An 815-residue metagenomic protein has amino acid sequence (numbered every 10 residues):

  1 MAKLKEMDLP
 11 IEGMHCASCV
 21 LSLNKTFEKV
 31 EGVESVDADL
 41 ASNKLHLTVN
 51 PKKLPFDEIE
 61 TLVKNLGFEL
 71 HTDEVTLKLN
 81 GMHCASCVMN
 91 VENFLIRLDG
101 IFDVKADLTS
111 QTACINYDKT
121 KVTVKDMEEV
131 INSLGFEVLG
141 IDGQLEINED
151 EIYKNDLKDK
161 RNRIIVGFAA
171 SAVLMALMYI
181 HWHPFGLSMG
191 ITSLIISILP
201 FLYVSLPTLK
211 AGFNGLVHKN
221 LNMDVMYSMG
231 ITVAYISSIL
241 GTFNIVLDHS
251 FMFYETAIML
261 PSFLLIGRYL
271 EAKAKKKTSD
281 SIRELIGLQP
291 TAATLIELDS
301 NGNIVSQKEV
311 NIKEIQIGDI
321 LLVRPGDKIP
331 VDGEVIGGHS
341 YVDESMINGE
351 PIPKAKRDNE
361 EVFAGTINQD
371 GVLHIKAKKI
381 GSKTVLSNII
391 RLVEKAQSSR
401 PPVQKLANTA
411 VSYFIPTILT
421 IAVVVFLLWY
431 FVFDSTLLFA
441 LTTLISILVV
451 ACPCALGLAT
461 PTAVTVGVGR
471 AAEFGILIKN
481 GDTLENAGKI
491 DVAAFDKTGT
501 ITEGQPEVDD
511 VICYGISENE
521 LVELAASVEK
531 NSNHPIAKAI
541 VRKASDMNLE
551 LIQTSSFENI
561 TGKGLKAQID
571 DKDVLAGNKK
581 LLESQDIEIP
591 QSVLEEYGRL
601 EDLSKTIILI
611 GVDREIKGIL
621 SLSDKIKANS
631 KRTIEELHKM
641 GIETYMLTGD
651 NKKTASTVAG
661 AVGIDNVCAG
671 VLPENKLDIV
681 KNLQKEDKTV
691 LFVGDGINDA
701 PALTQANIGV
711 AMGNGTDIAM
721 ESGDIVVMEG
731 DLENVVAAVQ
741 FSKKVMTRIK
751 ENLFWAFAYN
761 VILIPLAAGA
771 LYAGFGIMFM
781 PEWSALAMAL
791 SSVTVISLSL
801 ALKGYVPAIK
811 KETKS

Functional and structural regions predicted by a protein language model:
M1-M189, D299, N303-V305, S387 (+5 more regions): Flexible metal-binding regulatory segments at protein termini and peripheral loops
S35-D39, K44-T48, G100-Y117, K121 (+4 more regions): Conserved cytosolic catalytic loops of P-type ATPases
T76, N90, T256-P325, K356 (+3 more regions): Juxtamembrane coupling segments of multi-pass membrane pumps/enzymes
M89, I490, I569-D571, S604 (+1 more regions): Conserved ATP-binding TGD loop and adjacent catalytic N/P-domain core of P-type ATPases
F102, K154, D159-A292, V511: Transmembrane helix-loop-helix hairpins at the membrane interface
E149-A169, A211-A234, I390-A422, L444 (+6 more regions): Soluble-to-membrane junctions at the N-terminal ends of transmembrane alpha-helices in multi-pass ion-transporting
N162, T366, D491-N533, K563-Y645 (+2 more regions): ATP-driven catalytic headpiece of P-type ATPases
H181-G186, I191, L216-V217, I236 (+11 more regions): Membrane-embedded alpha-helical bundles of multi-pass transporters
